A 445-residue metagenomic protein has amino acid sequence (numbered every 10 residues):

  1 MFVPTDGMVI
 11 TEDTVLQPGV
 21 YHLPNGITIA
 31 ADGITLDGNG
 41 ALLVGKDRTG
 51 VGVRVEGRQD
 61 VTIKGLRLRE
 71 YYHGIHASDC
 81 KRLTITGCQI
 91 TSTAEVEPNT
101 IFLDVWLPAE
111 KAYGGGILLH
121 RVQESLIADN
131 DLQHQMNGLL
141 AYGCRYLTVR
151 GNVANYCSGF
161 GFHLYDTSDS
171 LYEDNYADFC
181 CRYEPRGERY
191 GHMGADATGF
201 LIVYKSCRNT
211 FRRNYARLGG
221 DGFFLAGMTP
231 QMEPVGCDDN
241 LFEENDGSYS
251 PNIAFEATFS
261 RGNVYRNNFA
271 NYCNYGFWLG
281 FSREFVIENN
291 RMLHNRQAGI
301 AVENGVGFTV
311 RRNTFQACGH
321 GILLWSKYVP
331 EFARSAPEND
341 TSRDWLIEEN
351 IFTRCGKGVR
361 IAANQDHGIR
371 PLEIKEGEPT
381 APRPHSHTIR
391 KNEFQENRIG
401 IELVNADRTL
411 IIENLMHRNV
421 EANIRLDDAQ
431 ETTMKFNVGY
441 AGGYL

Functional and structural regions predicted by a protein language model:
F2-T5, T11, V15-P24, I29 (+3 more regions): Right-handed parallel beta-helix/beta-spiral solenoid domain characteristic of secreted/periplasmic
G19-V20, G40-L42, R67, Q89 (+14 more regions): A structural signal for beta-strand register positions
V44-V55, G74, S78, R82 (+17 more regions): Acidic/polar low-complexity surface segments
